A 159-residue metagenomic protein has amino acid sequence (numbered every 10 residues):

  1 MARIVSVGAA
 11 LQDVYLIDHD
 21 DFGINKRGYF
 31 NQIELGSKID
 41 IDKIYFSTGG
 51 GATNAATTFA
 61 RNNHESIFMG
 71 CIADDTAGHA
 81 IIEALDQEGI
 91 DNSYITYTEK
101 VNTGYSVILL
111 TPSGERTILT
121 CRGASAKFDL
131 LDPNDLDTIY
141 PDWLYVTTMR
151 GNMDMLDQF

Functional and structural regions predicted by a protein language model:
M1-D20, E83-Y97, L110-F159: Ribokinase/PfkB-type carbohydrate-kinase core domain
M1-M69: Glycine-rich phosphate/adenosyl-contacting loop at the front of the ribokinase-like
A2, T103-Y105: Change "...and in nucleic-acid phosphodiester-cleaving endonucleases..." to "...and in nucleic-acid processing enzymes
G49, I67-C71, Y97, Y145-V146: Active-site-adjacent beta-strand anchor residues
N54, A80, Q158: Short Gly/charged-rich anion-binding patches and loops
N62, V101-T103: Short, basic and Ser/Thr-rich N-terminal targeting/leader segments
E65-Y94: A glycine-rich beta-to-alpha transition motif near the start of alpha/beta enzyme domains, typified by
D75-T76, N102, G151: Short alpha-helical
